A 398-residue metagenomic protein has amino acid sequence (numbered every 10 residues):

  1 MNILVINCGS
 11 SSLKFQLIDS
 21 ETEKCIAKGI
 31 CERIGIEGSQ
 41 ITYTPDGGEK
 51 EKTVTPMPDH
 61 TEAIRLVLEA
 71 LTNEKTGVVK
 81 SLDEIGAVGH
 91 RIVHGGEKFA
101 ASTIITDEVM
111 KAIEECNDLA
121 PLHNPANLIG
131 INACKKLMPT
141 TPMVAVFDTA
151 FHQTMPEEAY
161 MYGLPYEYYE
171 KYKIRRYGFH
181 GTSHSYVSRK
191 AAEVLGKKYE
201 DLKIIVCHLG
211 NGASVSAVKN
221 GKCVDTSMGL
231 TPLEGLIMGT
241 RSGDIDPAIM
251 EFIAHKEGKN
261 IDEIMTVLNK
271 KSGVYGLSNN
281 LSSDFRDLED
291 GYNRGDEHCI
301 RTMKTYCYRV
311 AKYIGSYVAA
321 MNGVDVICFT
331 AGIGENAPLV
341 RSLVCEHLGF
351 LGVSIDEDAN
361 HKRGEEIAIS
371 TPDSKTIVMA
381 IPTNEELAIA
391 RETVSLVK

Functional and structural regions predicted by a protein language model:
M1-L4: Extreme N-terminal starter segment of soluble prokaryotic enzymes
S12-M57, G229: Short glycine-rich, Thr/Ser-proximal phosphate-binding strand/loop in the N-terminal lobe of ATP-dependent enzymes
A70-I85, A191-K198, I314-D325: Phosphate/pyrophosphate-binding loops at sites that engage ATP/ADP/AMP, CoA/4′-phosphopantetheine, polyphosphate
L71-H123, V144, A150-A159: Short beta-strand-loop/turn "lid" adjacent to the catalytic site in phosphate-handling enzymes
F151-H255: Glycine-rich phosphate-binding loop of actin/hexokinase-like ATP-binding domains
K219, D225-E257, T266, A331-K362: Catalytic phosphate/nucleotide-handling subdomain of diverse soluble enzymes
E257-T302: A mobile "lid/hinge" subdomain adjacent to the ATP/sugar-phosphate binding pocket shared across diverse ATP-dependent
I300, K304-D325, G334-K398: Internal helix-turn-beta structural module
